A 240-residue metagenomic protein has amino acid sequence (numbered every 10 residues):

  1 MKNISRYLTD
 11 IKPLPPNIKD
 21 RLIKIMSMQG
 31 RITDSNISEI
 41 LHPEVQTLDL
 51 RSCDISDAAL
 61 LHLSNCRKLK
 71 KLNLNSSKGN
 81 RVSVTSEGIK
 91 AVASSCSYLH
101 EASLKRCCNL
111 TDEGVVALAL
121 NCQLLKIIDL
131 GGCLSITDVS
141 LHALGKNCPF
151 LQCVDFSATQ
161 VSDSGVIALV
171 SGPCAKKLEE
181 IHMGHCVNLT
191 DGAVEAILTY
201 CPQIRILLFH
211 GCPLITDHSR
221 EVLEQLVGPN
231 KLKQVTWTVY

Functional and structural regions predicted by a protein language model:
M1, N147, C153-F156, Q160-Y240: C-terminal capping region of solenoid repeat domains
M1-D54, C66-K71: Cullin-RING E3 adaptor/co-adaptor recruitment helices
S5, I23, L41, Q46 (+9 more regions): Amphipathic alpha-helical interaction motifs in eukaryotic regulatory proteins
M28-D34, S52-L60, K78-E87, C108-V116 (+5 more regions): Short, solvent-exposed loop/turn at the beta-strand->alpha-helix junction within individual leucine-rich repeat
L41-P43, S64-R67, E87, S94-S97 (+11 more regions): Inter-repeat linker/turn residues at the boundaries of leucine-rich repeats
Q46-L50, L69-N75, L99-K105, L125-G131 (+4 more regions): Conserved hydrophobic beta-strand positions in leucine-rich repeat
T47, D57, R67-S86, S95-Y98 (+1 more regions): Glycine- and small hydrophobic-enriched segments that form the cores of compact globular domains
V82-K90, K177-I181: Glycine-rich, flexible loop segments associated with nucleotide phosphate handling
